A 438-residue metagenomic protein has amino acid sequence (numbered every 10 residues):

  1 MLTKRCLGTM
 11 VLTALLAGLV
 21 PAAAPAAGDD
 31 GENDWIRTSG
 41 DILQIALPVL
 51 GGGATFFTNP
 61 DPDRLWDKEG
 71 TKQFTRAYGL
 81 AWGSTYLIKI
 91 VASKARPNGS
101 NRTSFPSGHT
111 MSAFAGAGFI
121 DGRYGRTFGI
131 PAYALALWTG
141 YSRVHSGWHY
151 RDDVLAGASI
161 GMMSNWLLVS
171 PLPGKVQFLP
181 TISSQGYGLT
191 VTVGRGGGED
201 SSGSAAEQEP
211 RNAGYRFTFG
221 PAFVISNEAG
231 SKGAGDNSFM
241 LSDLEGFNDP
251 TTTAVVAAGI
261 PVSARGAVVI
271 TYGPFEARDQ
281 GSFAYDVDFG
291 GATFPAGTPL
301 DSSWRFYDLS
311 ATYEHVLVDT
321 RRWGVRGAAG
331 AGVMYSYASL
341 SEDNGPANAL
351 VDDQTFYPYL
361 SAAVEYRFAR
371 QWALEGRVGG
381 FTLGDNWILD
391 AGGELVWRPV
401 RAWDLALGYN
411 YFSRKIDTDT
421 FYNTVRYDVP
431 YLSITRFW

Functional and structural regions predicted by a protein language model:
A24-T55, S183-G186, G194-V262, S433-F437: Short glycine/proline- and aromatic-enriched beta-strand/turn motifs that initiate or cap beta-hairpins
P25-F105, M111-H145: Hydrophobic alpha-helical bundle signature of multipass membrane enzymes
R37-Q44, G147-W148, T181-Y187, R321 (+3 more regions): Solvent-exposed loop/turn segments connecting transmembrane beta-strands in outer-membrane beta-barrel proteins
I120, M162, L189-R195, V256-I260 (+5 more regions): Residues on the lipid-exposed face of transmembrane beta-strands in outer-membrane beta-barrel proteins
F128, V176, G198-D200, A264-I270 (+4 more regions): Repeated loop/turn-to-beta-strand initiation elements of outer-membrane beta-barrel proteins
G174-I182, Q371-N386, A391, L405 (+1 more regions): Transmembrane beta-strand segments that form the barrel wall of outer-membrane beta-barrel proteins
Q177-T192, D404-W438: Outer-membrane beta-barrel translocator/channel fold
E228-T251, P274-F306, Y335-T355, E365 (+2 more regions): Extracellular/periplasm-exposed beta-strand and loop segments of Gram-negative cell-envelope proteins, dominated by
